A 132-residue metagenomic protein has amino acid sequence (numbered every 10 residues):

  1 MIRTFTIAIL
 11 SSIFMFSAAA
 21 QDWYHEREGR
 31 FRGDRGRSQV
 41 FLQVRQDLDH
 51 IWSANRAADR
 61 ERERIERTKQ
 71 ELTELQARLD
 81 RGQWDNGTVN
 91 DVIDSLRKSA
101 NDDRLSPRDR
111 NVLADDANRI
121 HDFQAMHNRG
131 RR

Functional and structural regions predicted by a protein language model:
M1-Q21: Classical secretory targeting signals
A19-R132: Glycine- and aromatic-enriched low-complexity segments, predominantly in secreted/extracellular proteins and matrices
